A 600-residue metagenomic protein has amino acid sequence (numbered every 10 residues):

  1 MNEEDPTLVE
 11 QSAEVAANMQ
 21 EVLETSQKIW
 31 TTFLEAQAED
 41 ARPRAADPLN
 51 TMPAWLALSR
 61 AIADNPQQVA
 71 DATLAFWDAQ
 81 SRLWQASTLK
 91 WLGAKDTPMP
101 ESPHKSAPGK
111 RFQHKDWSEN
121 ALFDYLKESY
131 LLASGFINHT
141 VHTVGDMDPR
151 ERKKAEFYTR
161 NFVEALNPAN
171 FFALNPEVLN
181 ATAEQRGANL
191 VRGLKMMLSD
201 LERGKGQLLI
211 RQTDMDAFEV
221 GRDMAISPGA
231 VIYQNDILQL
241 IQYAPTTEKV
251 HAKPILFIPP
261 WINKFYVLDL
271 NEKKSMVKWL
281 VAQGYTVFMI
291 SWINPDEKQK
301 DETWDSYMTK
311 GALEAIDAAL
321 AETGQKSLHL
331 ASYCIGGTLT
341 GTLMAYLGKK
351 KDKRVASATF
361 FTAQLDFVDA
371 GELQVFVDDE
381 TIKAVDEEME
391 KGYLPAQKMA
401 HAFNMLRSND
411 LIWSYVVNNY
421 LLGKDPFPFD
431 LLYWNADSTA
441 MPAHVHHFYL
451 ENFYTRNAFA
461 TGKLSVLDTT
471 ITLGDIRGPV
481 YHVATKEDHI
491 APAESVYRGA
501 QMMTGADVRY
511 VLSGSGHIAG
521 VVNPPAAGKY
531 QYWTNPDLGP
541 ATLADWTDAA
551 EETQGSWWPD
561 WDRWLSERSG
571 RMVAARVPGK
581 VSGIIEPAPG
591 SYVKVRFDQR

Functional and structural regions predicted by a protein language model:
M1-Q239, V250-H251, F288, G499 (+7 more regions): Amphipathic, low-complexity, repeat-rich surface-exposed segments
G145-N180, A321, Q325-K326, L339 (+2 more regions): Alpha/beta-hydrolase-fold enzymes
V250-W261: Short beta-strand element of the alpha/beta-hydrolase
D269-V287: Short amphipathic alpha-helix adjacent to the substrate-entry channel of hydrolases
Q299-T323: Alpha/beta-hydrolase active-site loop
I316-G336: Alpha/beta-hydrolase fold nucleophile elbow
H482-A484, D488: Short beta-strand/loop motif that positions the catalytic acidic residue of the alpha/beta-hydrolase fold
H489-S495: Conserved alpha/beta-hydrolase "acid-adjacent" motif
